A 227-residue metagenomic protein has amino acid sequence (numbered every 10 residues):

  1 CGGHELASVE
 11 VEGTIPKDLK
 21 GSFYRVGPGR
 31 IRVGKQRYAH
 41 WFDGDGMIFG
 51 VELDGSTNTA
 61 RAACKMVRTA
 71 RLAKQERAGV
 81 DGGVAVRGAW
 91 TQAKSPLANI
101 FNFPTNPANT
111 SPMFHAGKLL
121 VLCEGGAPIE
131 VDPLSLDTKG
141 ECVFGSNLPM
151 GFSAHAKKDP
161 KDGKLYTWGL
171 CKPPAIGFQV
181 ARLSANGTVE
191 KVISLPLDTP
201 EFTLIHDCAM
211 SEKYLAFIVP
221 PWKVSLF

Functional and structural regions predicted by a protein language model:
C1-F227: Beta-propeller domains
